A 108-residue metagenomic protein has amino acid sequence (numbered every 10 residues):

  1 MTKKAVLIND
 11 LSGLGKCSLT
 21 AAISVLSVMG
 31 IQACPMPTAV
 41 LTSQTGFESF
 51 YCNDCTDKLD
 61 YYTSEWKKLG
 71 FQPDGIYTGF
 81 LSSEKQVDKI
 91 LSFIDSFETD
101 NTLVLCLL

Functional and structural regions predicted by a protein language model:
T2-L7, L11-G15, A21-L108: Ribokinase/PfkB-type carbohydrate-kinase core domain
